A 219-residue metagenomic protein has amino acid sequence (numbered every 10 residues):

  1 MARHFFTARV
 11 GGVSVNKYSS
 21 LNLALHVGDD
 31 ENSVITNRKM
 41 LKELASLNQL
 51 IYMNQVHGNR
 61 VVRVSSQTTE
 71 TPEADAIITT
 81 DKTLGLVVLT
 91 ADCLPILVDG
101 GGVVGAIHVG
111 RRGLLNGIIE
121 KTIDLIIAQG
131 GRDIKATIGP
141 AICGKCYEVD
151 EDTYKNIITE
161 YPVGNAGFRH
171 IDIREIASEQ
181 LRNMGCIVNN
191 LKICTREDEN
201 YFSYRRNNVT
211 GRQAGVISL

Functional and structural regions predicted by a protein language model:
M1-L219: Active-site microenvironment for binding and transforming phosphate-containing groups
